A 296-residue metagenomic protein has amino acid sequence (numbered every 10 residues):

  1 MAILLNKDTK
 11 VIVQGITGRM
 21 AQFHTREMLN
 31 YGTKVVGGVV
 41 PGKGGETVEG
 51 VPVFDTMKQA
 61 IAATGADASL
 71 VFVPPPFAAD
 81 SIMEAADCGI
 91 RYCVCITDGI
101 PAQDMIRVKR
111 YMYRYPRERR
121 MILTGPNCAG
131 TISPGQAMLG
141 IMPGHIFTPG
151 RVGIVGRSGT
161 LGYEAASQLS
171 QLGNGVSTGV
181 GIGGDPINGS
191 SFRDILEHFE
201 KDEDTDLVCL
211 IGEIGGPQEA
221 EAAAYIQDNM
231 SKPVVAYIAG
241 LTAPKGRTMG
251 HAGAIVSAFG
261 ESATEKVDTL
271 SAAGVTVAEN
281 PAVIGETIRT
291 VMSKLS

Functional and structural regions predicted by a protein language model:
M1-S296: Catalytic-core regions of core metabolic enzymes, especially those transforming organic acids/acyl-group intermediates
